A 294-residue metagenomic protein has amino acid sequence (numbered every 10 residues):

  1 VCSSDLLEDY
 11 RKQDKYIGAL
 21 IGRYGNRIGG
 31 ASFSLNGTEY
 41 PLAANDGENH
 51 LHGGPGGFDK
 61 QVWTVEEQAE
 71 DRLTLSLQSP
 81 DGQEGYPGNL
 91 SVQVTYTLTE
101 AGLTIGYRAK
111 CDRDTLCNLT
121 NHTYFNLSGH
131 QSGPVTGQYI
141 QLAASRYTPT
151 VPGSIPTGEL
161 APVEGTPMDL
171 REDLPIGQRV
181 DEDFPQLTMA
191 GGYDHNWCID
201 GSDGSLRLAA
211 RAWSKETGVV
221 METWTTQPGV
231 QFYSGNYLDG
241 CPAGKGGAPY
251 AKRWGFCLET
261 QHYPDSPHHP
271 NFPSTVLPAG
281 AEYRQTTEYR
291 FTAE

Functional and structural regions predicted by a protein language model:
V1-S3: Short, small-residue-biased leader/transition segments that mark boundaries at the very start of proteins
D5-F58, I155-P162, P167-L170: Active-site loop/turn microenvironments that scaffold catalytic and metal-binding pockets
S34, Q141, W213-K215: A general beta-strand register signal
A43-E100, H262: Extended, loop-rich substrate-binding clefts of extracytoplasmic carbohydrate-active enzymes
D81-Q131, T275-Y289: Acidic, contiguous internal or C-terminal segments within carbohydrate-active enzymes that form a structured patch used
F125-G153: Polysaccharide-binding surfaces and accessory modules of carbohydrate-active proteins
G165-E294: Active-site pocket scaffolds in enzymes
